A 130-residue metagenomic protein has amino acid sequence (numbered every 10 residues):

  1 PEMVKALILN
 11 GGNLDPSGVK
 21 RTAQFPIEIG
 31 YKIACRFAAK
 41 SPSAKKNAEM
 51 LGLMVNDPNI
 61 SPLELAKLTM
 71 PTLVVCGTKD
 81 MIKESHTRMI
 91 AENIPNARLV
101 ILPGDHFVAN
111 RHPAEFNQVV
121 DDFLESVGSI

Functional and structural regions predicted by a protein language model:
E2-M3, M70, N96: Glycine-centered tight turns that cap/initiate beta-strands
M3-A34: Flexible "cap/lid" loop of the alpha/beta hydrolase fold
A38-L63, K79: Hydrophobic, aromatic-rich cap/lid helix
L65-T69, N93-I94: Short, conserved loop/helix-junction motifs that constitute active-site signature segments in enzyme catalytic cores
L68, V74-C76: Short beta-strand/loop motif that positions the catalytic acidic residue of the alpha/beta-hydrolase fold
M81-H86: Conserved alpha/beta-hydrolase "acid-adjacent" motif
R88-M89, A114: Active-site phosphate/pyrophosphate- and oxyanion-stabilizing loops and adjacent acidic/basic residues in soluble
A97-I130: Catalytic active-site module of serine/aspartate enzymes centered on a nucleophile-bearing elbow/loop
